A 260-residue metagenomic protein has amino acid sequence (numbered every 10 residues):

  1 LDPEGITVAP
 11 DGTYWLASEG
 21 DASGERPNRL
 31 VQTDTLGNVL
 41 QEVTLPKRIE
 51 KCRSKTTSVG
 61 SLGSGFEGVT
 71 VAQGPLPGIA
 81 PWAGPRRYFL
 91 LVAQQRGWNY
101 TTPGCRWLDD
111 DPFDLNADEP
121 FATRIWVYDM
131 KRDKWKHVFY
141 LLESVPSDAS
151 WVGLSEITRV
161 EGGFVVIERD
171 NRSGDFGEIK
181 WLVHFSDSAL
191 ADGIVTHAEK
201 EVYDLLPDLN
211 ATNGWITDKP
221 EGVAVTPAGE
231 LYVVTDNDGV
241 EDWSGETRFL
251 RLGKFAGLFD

Functional and structural regions predicted by a protein language model:
L1-D260: Sequence/structural signature of beta-propeller domains
